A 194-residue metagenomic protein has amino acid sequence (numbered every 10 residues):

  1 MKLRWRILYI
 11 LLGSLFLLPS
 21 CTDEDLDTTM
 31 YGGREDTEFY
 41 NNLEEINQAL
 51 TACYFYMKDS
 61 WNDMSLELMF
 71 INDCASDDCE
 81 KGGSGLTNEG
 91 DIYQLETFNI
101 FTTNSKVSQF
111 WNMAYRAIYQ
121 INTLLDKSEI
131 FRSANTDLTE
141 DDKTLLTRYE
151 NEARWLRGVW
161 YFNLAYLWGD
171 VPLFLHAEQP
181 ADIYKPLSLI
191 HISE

Functional and structural regions predicted by a protein language model:
M1-L8: Bacterial N-terminal signal peptides that target proteins for export
Y9-L17: Bacterial N-terminal signal peptides
C21-A75, I100: Membrane-proximal, proline-rich intrinsically disordered regions
C21-T22, C79, A114-A117: Long, intrinsically disordered, low-complexity segments
E24-D25, W61-N62, L164-L173: Proline-centered turn/helix-capping motifs that create local helix->coil transitions or kinks
N47, F55-D59, G85-W168, I183-P186: Conserved, well-structured interaction surfaces
A177-A181: Short edge-strand/loop segments of extracellular domains
I190-E194: Conserved small/polar residues in nucleotide/adenosyl-binding loops
